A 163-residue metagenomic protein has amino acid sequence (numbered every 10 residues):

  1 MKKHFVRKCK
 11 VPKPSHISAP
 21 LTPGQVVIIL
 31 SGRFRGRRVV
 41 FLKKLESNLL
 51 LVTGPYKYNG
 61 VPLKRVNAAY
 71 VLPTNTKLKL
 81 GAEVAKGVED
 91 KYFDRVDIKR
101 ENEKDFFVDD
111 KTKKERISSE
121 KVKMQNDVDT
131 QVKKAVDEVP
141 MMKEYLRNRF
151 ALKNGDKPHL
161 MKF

Functional and structural regions predicted by a protein language model:
M1-F163: Ferredoxin-like alpha/beta domains used as RNA- or RNAP-binding modules
